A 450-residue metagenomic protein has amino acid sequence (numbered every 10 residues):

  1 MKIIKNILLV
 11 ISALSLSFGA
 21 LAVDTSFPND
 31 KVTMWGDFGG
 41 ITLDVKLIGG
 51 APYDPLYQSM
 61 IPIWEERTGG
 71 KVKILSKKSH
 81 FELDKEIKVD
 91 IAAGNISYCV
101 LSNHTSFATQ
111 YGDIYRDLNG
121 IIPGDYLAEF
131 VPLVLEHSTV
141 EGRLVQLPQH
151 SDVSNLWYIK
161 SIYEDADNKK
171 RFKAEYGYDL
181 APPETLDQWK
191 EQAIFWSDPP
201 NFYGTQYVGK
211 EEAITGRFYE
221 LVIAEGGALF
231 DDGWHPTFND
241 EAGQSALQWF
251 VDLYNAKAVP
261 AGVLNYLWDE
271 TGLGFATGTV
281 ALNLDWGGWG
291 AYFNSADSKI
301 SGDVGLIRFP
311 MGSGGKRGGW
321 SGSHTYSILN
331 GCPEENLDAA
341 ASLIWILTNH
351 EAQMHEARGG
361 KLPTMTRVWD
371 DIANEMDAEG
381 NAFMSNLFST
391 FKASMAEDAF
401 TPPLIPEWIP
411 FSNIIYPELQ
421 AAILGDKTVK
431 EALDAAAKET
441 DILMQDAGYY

Functional and structural regions predicted by a protein language model:
A22-D44, E65-E66, E141-R143, I194-N201 (+2 more regions): Immediate post-signal peptide segment of exported/extracytoplasmic ligand-binding proteins
V23-D37, L101-W157, E164, D187-K190 (+4 more regions): Hinge/lid segment of periplasmic solute-binding proteins
S26-G36, A51-K71, I415, L433: Short, polar/charged alpha-helical segment
F27-D37, G287-S301, G312-P417, A447: C-terminal lobe and pocket-closing loops of periplasmic/extracytoplasmic Venus-flytrap solute-binding proteins
T33-D37, N119-F130, E136, K170-P182 (+6 more regions): Short, solvent-exposed loop/beta-turn-alpha elements that line the ligand-binding surface or hinge of extracytoplasmic
M60-L133, H137-L147, A166, R171 (+3 more regions): Extracytoplasmic "Venus flytrap"/periplasmic binding protein-like
E66, K73, S138-I214, A224-L264 (+3 more regions): Helix-loop-helix "hinge/cap" segment bordering the ligand-binding cleft or interdomain interface
V100, A108-T109, G216-E225, E241 (+1 more regions): Extracytoplasmic/periplasmic substrate-binding proteins
